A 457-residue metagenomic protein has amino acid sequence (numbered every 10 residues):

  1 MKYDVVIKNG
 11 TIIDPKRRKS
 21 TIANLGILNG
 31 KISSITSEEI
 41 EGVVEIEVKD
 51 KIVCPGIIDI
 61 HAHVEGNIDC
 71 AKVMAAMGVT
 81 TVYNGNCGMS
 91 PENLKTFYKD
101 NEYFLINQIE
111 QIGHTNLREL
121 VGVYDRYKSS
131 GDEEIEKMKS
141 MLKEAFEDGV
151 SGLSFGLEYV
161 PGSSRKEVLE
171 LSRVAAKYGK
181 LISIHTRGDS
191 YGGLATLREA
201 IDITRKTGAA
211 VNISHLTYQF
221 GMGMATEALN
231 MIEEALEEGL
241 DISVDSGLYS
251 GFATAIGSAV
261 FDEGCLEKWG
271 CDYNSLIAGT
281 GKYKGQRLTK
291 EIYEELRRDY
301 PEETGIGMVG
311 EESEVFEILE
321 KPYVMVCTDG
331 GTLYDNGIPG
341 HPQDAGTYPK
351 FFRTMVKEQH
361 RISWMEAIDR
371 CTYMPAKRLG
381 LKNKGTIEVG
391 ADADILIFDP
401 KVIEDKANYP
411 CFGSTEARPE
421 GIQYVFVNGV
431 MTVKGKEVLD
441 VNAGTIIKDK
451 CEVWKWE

Functional and structural regions predicted by a protein language model:
K2-N9, L28, E39-T80, V427 (+1 more regions): Replace "His-x-His-based motif
G10, F316-Y323, T328-D329, I395-T445: C-terminal cap of metal-dependent C-N hydrolases
I12-N24, I306-V309, V315, I362-I368 (+1 more regions): Acidic, glycine-enriched loop/beta-strand segments at the rims of small-molecule binding/catalytic pockets
V48, I52-V53, I68-S154, L240 (+1 more regions): Divalent-metal coordination cores built from histidine and acidic residues
G56-G66, L157, I182-G188: Histidine-centered catalytic micro-motifs
I58, T81, L105-I109, V150-G152 (+4 more regions): Structural preference for beta-strand elements that scaffold enzyme active sites
L120-S129, M138-P161, S214-R361: Active-site neighborhoods of metal-dependent hydrolases
S183-G208, D335-K384, E388-F398, A417-P419: Extended hydrophobic/aromatic segments used for targeting, binding, or gating
